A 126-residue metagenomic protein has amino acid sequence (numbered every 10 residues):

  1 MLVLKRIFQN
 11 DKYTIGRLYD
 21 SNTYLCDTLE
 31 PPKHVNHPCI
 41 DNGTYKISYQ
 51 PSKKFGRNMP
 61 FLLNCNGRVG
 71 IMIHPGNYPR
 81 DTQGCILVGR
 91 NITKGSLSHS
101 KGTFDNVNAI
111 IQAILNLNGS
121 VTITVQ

Functional and structural regions predicted by a protein language model:
M1-V121, Q126: Cell wall/extracellular polymer interaction/catalysis modules
